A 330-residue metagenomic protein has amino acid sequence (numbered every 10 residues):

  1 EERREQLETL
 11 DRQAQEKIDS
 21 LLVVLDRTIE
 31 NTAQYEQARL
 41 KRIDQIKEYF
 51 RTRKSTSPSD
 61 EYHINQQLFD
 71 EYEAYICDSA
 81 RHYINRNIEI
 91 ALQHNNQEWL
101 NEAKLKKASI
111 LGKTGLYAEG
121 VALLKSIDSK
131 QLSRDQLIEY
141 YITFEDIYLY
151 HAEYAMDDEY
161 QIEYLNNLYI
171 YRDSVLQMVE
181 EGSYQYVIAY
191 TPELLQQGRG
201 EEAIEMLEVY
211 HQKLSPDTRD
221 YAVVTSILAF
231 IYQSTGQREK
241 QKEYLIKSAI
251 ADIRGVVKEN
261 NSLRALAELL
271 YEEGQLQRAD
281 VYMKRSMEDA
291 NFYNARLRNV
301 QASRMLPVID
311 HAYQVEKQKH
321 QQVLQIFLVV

Functional and structural regions predicted by a protein language model:
E1-Q322: A "functional boundary" signal
Q325-V330: Selective detector of the "anchor" transmembrane alpha-helix that sits immediately C-terminal
